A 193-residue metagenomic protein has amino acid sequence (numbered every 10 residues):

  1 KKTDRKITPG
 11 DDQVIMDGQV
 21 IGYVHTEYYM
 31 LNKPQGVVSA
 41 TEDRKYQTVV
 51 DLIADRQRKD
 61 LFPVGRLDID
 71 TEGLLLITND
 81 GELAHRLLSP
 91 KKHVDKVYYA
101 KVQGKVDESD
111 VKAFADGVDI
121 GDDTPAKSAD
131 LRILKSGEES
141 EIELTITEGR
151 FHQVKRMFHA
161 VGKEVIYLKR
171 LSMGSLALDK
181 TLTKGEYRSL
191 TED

Functional and structural regions predicted by a protein language model:
K1-D193: Basic, flexible Lys/Arg- and Gly-enriched helix-loop patches that mediate nucleic-acid binding at interfaces with rRNA
